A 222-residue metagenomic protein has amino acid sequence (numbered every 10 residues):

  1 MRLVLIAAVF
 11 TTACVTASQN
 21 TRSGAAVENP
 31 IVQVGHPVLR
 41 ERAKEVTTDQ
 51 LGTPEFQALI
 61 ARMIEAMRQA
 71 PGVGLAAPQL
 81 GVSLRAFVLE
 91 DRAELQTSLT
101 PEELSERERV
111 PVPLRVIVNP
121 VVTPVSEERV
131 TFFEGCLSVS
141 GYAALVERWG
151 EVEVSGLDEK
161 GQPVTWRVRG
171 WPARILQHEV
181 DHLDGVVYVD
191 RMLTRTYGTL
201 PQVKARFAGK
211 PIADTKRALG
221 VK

Functional and structural regions predicted by a protein language model:
M1-R2, R195: Generic structural signal for short, solvent-exposed loop/turn connectors between secondary structure elements
R2-A13: Bacterial N-terminal signal peptides
C14-Q177, H182-K222: Active-site rim/adjacent substrate-binding subdomains
